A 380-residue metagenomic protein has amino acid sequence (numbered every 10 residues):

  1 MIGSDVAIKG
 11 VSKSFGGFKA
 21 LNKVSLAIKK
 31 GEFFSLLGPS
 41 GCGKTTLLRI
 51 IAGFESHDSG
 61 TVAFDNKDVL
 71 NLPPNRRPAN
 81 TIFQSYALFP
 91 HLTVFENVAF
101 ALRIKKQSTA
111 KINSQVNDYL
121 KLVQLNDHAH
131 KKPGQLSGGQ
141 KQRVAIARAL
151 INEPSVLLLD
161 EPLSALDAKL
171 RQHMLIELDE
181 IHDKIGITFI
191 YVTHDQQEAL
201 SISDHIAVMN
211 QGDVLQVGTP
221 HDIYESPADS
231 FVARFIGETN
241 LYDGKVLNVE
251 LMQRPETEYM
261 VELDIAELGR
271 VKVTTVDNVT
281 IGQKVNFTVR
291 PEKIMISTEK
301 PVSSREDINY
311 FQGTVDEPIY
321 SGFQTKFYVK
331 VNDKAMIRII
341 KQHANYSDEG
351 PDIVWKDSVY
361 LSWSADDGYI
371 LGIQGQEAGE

Functional and structural regions predicted by a protein language model:
F33, P74-F235: ABC ATPase nucleotide-binding domains
L37-P39: The feature captures the beta-strand-to-loop junction immediately N-terminal to the Walker
A52: Helix-to-loop junction immediately C-terminal to a conserved catalytic motif
D58-T61, K111, Q211, D243: Conserved coupling/switch loops of ABC nucleotide-binding domains, chiefly the family-specific signature
G60-D68: Conserved ABC transporter NBD signature motif
T239, V249-E380: Non-catalytic connector elements of ABC transporters
